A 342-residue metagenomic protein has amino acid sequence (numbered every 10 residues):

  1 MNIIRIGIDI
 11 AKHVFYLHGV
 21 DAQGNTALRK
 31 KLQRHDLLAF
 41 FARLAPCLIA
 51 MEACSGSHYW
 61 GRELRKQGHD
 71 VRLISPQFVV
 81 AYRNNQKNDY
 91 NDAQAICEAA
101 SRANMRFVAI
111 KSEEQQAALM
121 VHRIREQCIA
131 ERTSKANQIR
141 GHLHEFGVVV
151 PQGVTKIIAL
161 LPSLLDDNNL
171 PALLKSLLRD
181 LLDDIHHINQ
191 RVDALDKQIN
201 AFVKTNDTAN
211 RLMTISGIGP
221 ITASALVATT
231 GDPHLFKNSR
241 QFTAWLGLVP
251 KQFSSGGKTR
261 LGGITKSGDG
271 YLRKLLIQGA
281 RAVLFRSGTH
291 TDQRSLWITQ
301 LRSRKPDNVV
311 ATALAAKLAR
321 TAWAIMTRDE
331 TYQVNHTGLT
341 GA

Functional and structural regions predicted by a protein language model:
M1-A342: A detector of single, family-specific signature residues that are central to catalytic or substrate-handling motifs
